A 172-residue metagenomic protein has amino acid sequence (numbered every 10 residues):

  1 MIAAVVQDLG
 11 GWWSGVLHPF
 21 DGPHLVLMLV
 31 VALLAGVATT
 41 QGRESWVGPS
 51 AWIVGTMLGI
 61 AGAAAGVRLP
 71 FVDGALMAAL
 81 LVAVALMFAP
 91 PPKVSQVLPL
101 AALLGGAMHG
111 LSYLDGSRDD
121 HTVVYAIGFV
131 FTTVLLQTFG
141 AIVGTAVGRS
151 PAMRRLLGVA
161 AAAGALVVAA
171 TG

Functional and structural regions predicted by a protein language model:
M1-H24: Histidine-/acidic- and/or cysteine-rich, low-complexity loops and terminal segments associated with membrane
D21-A35, G74-A79, L136: Hydrophobic alpha-helical transmembrane segments
D21-G22, L81, A107-H109, A162: Divalent metal-coordination and catalytic microenvironments
V30, L34-V67, D119-V147: A small-residue-rich subset of transmembrane alpha-helices
T39-W46, M87-Q96, T145-M153: Membrane-interface helix-boundary motifs at transmembrane edges
S45-V84, P99-A107: Small-polar-interrupted transmembrane alpha-helices in polytopic inner-membrane proteins
G62-F71, F88-K93, D115-V123, A170-G172: Membrane-interface helix caps and helix-loop-helix hairpins in membrane proteins
R154-G172: Final/C-terminal transmembrane alpha-helix of multipass membrane proteins
